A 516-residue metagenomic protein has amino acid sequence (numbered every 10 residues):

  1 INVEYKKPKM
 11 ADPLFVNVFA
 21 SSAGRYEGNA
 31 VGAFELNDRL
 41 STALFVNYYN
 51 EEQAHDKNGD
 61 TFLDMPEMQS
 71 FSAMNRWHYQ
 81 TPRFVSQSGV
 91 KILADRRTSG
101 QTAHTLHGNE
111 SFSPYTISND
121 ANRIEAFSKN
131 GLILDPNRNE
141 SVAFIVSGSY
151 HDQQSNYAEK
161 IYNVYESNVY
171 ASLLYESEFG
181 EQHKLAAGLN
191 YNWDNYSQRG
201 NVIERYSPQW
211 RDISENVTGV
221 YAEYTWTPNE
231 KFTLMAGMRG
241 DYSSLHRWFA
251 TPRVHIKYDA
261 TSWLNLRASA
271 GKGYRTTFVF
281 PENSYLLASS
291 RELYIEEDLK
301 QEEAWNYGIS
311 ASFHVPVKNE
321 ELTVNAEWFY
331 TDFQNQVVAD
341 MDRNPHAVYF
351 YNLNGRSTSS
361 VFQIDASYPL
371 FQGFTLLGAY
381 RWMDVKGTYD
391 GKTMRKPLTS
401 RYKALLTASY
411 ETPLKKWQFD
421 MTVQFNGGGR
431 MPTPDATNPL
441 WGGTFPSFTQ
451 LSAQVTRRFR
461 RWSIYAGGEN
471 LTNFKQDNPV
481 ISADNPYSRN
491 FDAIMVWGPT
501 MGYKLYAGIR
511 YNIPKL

Functional and structural regions predicted by a protein language model:
I1-N17, A30-V31: N-terminal periplasmic accessory domains that precede and gate Gram-negative outer-membrane beta-barrel machines
P13, R39-T42, R83-S86, D135-V142 (+8 more regions): Repeated loop/turn-to-beta-strand initiation elements of outer-membrane beta-barrel proteins
V18-S22, Y48-E52, Y79-R83, I92-R96 (+14 more regions): Transmembrane beta-strands of outer-membrane beta-barrel pores
E51-S72, H78-V142, G148-E166: Flexible loop and strand-edge segments within Gram-negative outer membrane beta-barrel domains
S113-L134, V142, G148-M235, L353-N354 (+1 more regions): Outer-membrane beta-barrel transmembrane domain signature of Gram-negative proteins, especially the mid-to-C-terminal
S141-S147, H151-S155, D259, N265-R267 (+2 more regions): Membrane-embedded beta-barrel scaffold of Gram-negative outer-membrane proteins
N229-E230, F329-D332, N352-P434, R510-K515: Gram-negative outer-membrane beta-barrel transporters
Y274, L376, F425-P432, T456-L516: C-terminal beta-signal and adjacent terminal beta-strands/loops of Gram-negative outer-membrane beta-barrel proteins
